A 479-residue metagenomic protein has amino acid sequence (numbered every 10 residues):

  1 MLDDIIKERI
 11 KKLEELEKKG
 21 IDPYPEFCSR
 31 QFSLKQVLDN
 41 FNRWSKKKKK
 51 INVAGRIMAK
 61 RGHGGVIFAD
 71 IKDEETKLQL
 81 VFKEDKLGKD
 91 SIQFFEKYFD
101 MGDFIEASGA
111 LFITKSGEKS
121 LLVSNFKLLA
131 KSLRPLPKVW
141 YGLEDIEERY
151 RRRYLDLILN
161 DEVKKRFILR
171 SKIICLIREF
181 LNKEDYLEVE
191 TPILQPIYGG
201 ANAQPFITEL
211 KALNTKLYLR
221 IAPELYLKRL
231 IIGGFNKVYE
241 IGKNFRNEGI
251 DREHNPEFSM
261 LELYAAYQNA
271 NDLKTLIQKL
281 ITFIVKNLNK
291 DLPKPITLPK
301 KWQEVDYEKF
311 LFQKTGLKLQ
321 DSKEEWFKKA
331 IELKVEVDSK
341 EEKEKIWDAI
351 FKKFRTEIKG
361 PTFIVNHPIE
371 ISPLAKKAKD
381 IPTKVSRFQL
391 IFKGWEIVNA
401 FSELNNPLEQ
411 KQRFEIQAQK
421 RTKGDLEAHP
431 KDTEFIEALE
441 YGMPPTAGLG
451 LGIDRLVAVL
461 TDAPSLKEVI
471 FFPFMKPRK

Functional and structural regions predicted by a protein language model:
M1-K19: Conserved glycine-bearing catalytic or ligand-binding loops at nucleotide- and phosphate-handling centers of large
L2, P25-E26: Terminal, compositionally biased non-globular sequences in eukaryotic proteins
L13-K19, E26-D272, A458: Class II aminoacyl-tRNA synthetase-like tRNA-binding/catalytic domains
A110-F112, L276-P295: Acidic, low-complexity central loop/insert segments
E148, P295-F312: Acidic, turn-prone loop/beta-hairpin segments
F180-E184, I284-N287, E357: Short alpha-helical functional segments enriched in proximate histidine and acidic residues
E190-I193, L288-K300: Short, glycine/acidic-rich hinge or "gate" loops at secondary-structure transitions that mediate conformational
P192-F283, E304-K479: A translation/RNA-centric and nucleic-acid-associated enzymatic feature enriched in Class II aminoacyl-tRNA synthetases
